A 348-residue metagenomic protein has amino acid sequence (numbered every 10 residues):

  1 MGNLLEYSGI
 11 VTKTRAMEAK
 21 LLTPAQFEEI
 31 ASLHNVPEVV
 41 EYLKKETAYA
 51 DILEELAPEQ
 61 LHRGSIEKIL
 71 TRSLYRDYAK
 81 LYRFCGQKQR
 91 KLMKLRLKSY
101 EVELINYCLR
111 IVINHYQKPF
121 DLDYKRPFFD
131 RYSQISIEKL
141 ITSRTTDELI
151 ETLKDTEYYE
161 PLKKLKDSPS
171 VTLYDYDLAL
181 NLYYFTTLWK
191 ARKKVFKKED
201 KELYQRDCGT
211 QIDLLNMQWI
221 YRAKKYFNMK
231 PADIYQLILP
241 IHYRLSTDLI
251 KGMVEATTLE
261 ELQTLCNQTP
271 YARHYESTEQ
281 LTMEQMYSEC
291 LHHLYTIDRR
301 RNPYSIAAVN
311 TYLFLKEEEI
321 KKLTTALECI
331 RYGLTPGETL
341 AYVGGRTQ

Functional and structural regions predicted by a protein language model:
M1-Q348: N-terminal domain-start signal
